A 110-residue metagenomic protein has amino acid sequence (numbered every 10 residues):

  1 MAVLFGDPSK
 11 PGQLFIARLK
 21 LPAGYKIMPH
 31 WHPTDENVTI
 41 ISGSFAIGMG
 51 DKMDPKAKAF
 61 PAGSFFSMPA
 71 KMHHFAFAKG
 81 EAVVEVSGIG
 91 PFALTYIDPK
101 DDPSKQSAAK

Functional and structural regions predicted by a protein language model:
M1-P29: A short glycine-rich, His/Asp/Glu-containing loop-to-beta-strand
L4, G63, V84: Divalent metal-coordination and catalytic microenvironments
P22-Y25, W31-K52: Glycine- and acidic-residue-biased ligand/ion/polar-headgroup-sensing regions
H30-H32, H73-H74: Histidine-centered active-site/metal-ligand motif
P55, F75-K110: Double-stranded beta-helix
K58-G80: Conserved metal-binding segment of the jelly-roll/cupin
